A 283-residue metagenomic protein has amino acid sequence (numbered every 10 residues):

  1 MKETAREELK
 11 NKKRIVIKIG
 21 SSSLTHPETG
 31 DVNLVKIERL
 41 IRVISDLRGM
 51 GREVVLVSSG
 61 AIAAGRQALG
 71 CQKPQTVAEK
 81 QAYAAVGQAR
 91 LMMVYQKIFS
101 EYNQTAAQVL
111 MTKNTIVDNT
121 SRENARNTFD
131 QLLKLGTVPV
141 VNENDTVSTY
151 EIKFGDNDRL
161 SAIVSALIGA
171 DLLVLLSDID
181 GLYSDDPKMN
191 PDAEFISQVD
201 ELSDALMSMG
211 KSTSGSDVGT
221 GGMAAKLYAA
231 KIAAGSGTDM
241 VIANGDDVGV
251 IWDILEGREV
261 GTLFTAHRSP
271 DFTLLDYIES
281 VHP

Functional and structural regions predicted by a protein language model:
K2-T105, V109-P283: C-terminal catalytic "cap/lid" subdomain
